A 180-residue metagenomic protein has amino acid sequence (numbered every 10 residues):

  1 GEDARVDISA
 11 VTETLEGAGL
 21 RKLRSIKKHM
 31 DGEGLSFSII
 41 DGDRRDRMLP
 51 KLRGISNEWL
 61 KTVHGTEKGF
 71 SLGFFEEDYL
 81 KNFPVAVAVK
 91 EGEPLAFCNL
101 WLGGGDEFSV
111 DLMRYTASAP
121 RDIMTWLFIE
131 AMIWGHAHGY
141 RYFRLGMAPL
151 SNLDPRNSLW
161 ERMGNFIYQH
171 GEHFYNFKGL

Functional and structural regions predicted by a protein language model:
G1-R162, E172-G179: A conserved beta-strand-loop-helix scaffold within acyl/acetyltransferase catalytic domains
N165-Q169: Short beta-alpha connecting loops at secondary-structure transitions that line or flank enzyme active sites
